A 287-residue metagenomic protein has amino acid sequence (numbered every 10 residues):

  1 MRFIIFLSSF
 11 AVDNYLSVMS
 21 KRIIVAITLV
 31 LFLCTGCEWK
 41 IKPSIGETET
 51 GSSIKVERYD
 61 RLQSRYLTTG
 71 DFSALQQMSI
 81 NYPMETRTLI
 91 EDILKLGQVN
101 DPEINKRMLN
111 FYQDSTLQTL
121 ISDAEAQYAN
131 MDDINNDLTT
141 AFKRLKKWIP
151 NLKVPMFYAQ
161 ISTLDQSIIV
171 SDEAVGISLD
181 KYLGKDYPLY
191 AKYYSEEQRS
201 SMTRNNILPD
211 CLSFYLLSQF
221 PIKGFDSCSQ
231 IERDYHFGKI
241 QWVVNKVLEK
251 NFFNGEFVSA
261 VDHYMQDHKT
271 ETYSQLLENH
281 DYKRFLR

Functional and structural regions predicted by a protein language model:
R2, K21-I27: Sec-dependent signal peptide recognition, specifically the positively charged N-region followed immediately by
F3-F10: Hydrophobic alpha-helical signal peptides and transmembrane signal-/tail-anchor segments that drive secretory-pathway
D13-Y15: Intrinsic-disorder-associated, low-complexity terminal segments enriched in Asp/Asn/His/Tyr and depleted of Lys/Arg
L33-G36: C-terminal motif of bacterial Sec signal peptides marking the signal peptidase cleavage site
E38-K106: N-terminal mature-domain "stem" immediately C-terminal to a signal peptide or N-terminal signal-anchor/transmembrane
R107-E278, R284-R287: Acidic/His-rich structured neighborhood in mature extracellular/periplasmic domains
